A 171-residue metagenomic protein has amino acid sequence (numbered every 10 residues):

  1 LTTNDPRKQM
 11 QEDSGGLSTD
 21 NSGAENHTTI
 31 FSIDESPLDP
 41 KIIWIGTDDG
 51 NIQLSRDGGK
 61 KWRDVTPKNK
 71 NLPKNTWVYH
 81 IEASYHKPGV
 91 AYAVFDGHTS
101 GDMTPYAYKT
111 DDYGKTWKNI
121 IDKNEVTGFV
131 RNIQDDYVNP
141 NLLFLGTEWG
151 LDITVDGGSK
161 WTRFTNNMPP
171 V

Functional and structural regions predicted by a protein language model:
L1-V171: Beta-propeller blade termini and top-face loops
